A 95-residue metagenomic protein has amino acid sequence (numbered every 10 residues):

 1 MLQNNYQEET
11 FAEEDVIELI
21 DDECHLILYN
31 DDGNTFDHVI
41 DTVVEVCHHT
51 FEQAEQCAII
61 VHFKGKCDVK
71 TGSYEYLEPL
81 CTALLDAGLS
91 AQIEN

Functional and structural regions predicted by a protein language model:
M1-N95: Terminal domain-initiation and capping elements
